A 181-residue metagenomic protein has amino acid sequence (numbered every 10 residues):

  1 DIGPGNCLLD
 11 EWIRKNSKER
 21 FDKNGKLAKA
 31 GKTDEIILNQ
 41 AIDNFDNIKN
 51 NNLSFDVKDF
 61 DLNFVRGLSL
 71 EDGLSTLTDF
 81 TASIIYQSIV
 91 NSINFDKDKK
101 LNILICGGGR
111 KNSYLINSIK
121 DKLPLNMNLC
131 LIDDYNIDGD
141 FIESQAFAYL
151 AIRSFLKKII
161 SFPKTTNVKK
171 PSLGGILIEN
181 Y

Functional and structural regions predicted by a protein language model:
D1-L27: Glycine-rich phosphate-binding loop of actin/hexokinase-like ATP-binding domains
P4-L9, L77, L115, E143 (+1 more regions): Catalytic-loop motifs flanking and including active-site residues across diverse enzymes
G5-C7, G109-K111, I159, L177: Gly/Ser/Thr-rich beta-alpha loop segments that engage phosphate groups in nucleotides
E11, K15, I36-D43, S118 (+2 more regions): Alpha-helical scaffold segments in soluble metabolic enzymes
N16-F21, I89-S92, I152-F162: Short helix-capping/linker segments at secondary-structure and domain boundaries
K18-N102, N112-D121: A contiguous, well-structured pocket-lining segment that forms one wall/lid of small-molecule binding clefts in soluble
D79, C130-N180: Glycine-rich phosphate-binding/hydrolytic loop that grips phosphoryl groups
Y86-I152: C-terminal hydrophobic structural anchor segments that stabilize assembly/packing rather than catalytic chemistry
